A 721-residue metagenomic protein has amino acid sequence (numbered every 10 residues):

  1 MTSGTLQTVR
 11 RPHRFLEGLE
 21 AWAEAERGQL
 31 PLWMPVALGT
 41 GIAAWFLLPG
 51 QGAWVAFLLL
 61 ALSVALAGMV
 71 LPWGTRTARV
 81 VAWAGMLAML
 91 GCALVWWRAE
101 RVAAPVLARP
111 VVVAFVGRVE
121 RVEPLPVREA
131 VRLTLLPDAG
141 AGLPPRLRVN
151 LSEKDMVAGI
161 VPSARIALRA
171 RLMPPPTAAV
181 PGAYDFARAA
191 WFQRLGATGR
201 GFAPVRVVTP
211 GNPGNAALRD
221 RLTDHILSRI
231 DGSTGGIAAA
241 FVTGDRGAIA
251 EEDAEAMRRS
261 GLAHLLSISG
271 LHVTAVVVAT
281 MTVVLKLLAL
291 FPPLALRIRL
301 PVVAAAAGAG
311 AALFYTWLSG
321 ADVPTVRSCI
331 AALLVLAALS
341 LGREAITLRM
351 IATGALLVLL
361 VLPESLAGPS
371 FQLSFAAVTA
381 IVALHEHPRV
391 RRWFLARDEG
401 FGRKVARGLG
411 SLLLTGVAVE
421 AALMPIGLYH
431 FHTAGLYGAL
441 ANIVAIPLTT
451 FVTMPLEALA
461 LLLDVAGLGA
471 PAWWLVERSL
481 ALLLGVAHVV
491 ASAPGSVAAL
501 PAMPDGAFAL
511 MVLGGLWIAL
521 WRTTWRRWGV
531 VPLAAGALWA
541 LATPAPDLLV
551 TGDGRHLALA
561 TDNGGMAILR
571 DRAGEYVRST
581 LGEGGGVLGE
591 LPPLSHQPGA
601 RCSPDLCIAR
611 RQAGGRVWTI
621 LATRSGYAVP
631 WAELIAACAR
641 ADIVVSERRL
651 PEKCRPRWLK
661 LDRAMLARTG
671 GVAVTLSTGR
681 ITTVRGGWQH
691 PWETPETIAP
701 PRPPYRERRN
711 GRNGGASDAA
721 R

Functional and structural regions predicted by a protein language model:
T2-G28, A88-H264, R640, R649-K653 (+2 more regions): Membrane-interface helix/helix-cap signal primarily in integral membrane proteins
T2-P110, I330, K404: Helix-loop-helix transmembrane hairpins and adjacent membrane-interface loops of multi-pass inner-membrane proteins
E26-V70, G368-F371, F375, L468-A519: Membrane-embedded alpha-helical segments of integral membrane proteins
G41, G117, A170, F241 (+8 more regions): Divalent metal-coordination and catalytic microenvironments
S63-A67, L71-W73, R79-A84, G199 (+3 more regions): Hydrophobic alpha-helical transmembrane segments in multi-pass membrane proteins
W96-V157, A167-R169, A540-Q612: Membrane-interface segments at or immediately adjacent to transmembrane helices that form the boundary between
P126, R206-P213, E255, R259 (+4 more regions): Membrane-interface amphipathic/re-entrant loop segments adjacent to transmembrane helices in multi-pass membrane
A560-R721: Metallo-beta-lactamase
